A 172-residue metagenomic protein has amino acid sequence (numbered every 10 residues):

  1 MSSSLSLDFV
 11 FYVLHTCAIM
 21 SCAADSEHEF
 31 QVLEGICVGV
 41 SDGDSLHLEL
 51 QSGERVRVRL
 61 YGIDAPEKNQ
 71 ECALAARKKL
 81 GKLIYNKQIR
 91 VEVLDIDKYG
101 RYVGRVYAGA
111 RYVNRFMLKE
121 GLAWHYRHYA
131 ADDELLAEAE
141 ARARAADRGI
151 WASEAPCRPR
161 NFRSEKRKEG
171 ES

Functional and structural regions predicted by a protein language model:
M1-S2: N-terminal secretory signal peptides that target proteins for export/translocation
L5-S172: Small beta-barrel nucleic-acid-binding modules, primarily SNase/OB-fold domains and secondarily Tudor-like barrels
